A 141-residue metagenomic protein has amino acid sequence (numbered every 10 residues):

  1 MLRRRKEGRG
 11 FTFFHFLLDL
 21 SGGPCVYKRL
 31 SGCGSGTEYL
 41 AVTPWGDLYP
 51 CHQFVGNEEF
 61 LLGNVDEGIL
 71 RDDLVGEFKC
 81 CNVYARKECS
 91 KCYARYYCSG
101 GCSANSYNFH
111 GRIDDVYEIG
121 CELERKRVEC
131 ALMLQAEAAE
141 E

Functional and structural regions predicted by a protein language model:
M1-G23, H52-S99: C-terminal accessory region of radical SAM enzymes
G8, W45, Y84-E141: Radical SAM enzyme core and accessory elements
D19, G23-P24, V55, G68 (+3 more regions): Charge-rich, low-complexity amphipathic helices in intrinsically disordered tails/linkers adjacent to domains
C25-R29: Short, flexible cytosolic linker that couples an ABC transmembrane/permease module to its adjacent nucleotide-binding
L30-S31, E77: Residue-level detector of alpha-helix boundaries and kinks
C33-G36: Short, small/polar residue-rich loop motifs at catalytic or cofactor-binding pockets
